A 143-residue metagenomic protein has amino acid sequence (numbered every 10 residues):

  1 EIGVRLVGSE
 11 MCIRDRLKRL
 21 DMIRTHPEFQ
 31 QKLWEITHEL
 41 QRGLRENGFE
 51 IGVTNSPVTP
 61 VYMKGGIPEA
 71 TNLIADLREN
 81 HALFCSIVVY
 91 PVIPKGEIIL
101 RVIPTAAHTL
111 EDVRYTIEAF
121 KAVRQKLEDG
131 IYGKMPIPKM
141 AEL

Functional and structural regions predicted by a protein language model:
E1-G8, C12-I13: Single conserved hydrophobic/aromatic residue that forms the stacking wall/gate of nucleotide- or nucleobase-binding
C12, R101-I103: Conserved beta-strand segments that form the floor/walls of ligand-binding pockets within enzyme and binding domains
R14-R19, N55: Flexible, acidic loop-helix segments that line cofactor/substrate-binding pockets
L20-T25: Glycine- and Gly-Pro-enriched alpha-helical subdomains that act as flexible, kink-prone "lid/hinge" or packing modules
H26, Q31-A82, Y90-E97, P104-E111 (+1 more regions): Conserved PLP-binding catalytic core of the aspartate aminotransferase-like
E79-F84, F120-E128: A common structural junction motif
E128-M140: Short, flexible loop/turn segments with low-complexity composition
